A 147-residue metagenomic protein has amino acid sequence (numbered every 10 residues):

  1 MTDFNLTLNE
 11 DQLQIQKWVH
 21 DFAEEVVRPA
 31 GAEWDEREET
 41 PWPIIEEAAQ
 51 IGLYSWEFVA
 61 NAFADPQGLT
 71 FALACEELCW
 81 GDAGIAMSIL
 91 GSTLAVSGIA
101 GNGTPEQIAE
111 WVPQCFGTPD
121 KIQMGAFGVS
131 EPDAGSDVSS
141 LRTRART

Functional and structural regions predicted by a protein language model:
M1-D11: Intrinsic disorder at enzyme termini
D11, I15, T40: Conserved acidic
Q12, V19-A23, A48: Short hydrophobic motif
F22-A32: N-terminal capping segment at the start of a domain
A32-T147: Glycine-rich flavin
